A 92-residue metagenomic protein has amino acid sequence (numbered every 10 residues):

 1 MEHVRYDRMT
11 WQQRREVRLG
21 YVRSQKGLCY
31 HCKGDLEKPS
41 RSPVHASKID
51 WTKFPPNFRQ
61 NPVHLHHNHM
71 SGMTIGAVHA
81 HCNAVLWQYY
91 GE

Functional and structural regions predicted by a protein language model:
M1-L28: Short, charged surface segments at domain edges that flank catalytic/cofactor-binding sites
H3-D7, H79, N83, Q88: Low-complexity, intrinsically disordered or weakly predicted helical/coil tracts enriched in serine/threonine
W11-R15, H79, G91-E92: General structural signal for secondary-structure boundaries
E16, L28, H69-M70, C82: Intrinsic structural disorder/low-complexity segments
K26, K33, N83: Cys/His-coordinated zinc-binding microdomains
H31-V78, L86, Y90: Histidine-centered nuclease catalytic patch
